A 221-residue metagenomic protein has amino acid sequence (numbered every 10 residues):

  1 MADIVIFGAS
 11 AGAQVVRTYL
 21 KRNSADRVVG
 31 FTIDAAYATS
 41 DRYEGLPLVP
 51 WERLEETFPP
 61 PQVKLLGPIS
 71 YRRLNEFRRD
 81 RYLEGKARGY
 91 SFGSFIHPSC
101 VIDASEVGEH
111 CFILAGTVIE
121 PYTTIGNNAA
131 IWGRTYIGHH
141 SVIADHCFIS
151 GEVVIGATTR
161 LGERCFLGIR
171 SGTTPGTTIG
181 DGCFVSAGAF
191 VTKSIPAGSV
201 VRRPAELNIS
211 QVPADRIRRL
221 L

Functional and structural regions predicted by a protein language model:
A2-L20: Glycine-rich adenosine-cofactor-binding loop
D3, R27-V29, K64, S91: Residues at the starts of beta-strands that form the adenosine-phosphate
I6-F7, T32, P68, L114: Short hydrophobic segments within beta-strands
V16-R17, E76-R78, I195-A197, Q211-V212: Short glycine-/acidic-enriched loop or helix-start segments at secondary-structure transitions that form or flank
L20-N23, Y82-E84: Short, solvent-exposed amphipathic alpha-helical segments in soluble enzyme and RNA/protein-processing domains
N23-R42: NAD(P)-binding Rossmann-fold cofactor-contacting core
T39-V101: Phosphate-bearing ligand-interacting subdomains that bind or position ATP/ADP/UDP/GDP/NAD(P) or nucleotide-linked
S94-I209: Structural signal for interior beta-strand "rungs" in well-ordered beta-sheet cores of soluble enzyme domains
